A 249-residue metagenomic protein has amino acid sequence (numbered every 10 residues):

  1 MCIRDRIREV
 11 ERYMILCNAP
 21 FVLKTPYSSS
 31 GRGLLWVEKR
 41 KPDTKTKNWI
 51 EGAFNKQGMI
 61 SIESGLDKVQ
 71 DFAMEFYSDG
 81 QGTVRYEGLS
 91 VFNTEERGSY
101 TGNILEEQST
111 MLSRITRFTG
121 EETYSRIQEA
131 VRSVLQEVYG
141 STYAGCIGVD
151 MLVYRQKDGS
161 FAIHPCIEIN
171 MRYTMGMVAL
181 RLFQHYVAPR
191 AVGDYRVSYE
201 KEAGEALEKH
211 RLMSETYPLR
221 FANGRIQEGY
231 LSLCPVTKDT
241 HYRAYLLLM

Functional and structural regions predicted by a protein language model:
M1-D5: Conserved small/polar residues in nucleotide/adenosyl-binding loops
M14-W36, E51-K68, E168: ATP-grasp fold ATP-binding core
P20-T46, A73, E96-R114: Glycine-rich phosphate-binding loop of ATP-grasp-fold ATP-dependent ligases
Y27, V153, M171: Short, glycine/acidic-enriched loop or turn micro-motifs at the edges of active sites
K45-T101, L152-C166, T174: Phosphate-binding site of ATP-dependent enzymes
N55-M59, S64, Y86, G98-F161 (+1 more regions): A long amphipathic alpha-helix within ATP-dependent nucleotide-binding catalytic cores
F76-S133, N170-R196: ATP-dependent carboxylate/phosphate-activation module, predominantly the ATP-grasp catalytic core and closely related
A188-M249: Peripheral (often C-terminal) accessory segments that flank ATP-dependent C-N-forming ligase machineries
